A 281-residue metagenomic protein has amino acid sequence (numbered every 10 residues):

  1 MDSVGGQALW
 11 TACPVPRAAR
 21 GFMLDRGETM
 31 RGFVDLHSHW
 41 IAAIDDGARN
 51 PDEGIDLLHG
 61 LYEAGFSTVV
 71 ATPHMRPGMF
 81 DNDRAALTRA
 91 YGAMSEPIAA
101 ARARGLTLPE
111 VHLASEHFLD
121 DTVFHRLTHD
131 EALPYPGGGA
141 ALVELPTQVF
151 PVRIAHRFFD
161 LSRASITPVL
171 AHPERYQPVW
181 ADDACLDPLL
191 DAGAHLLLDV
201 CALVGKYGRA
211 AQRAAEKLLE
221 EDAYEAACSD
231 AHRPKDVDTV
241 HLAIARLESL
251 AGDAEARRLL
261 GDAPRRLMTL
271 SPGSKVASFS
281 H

Functional and structural regions predicted by a protein language model:
Q7-W10, R20, H241, A245-H281: Mid-to-C-terminal alpha-helical segments outside catalytic/metal-binding sites
W10, F22-L106: An N-terminally biased module of ancient metal coordination in phosphate/nucleic-acid-related enzymes
V34-L36, V70-T72, H112-E116, V169-A171 (+2 more regions): Active-site neighborhood of phospho(di)ester-bond hydrolases with catalytic His/Asp-centered motifs
H39-I41, H74-M75, A114-F118, P146-Q148 (+3 more regions): Active-site beta-loop-alpha junctions enriched in small/polar residues
Y62, S162, L219-E220: Non-catalytic positions within long, well-ordered alpha-helices that form the structural scaffold/packing of enzyme
T72, E221-T239: Short acidic/histidine-rich active-site segments
F80-L197, S278-H281: Extended substrate/RNA-proximal surfaces in nucleic-acid metabolism proteins
